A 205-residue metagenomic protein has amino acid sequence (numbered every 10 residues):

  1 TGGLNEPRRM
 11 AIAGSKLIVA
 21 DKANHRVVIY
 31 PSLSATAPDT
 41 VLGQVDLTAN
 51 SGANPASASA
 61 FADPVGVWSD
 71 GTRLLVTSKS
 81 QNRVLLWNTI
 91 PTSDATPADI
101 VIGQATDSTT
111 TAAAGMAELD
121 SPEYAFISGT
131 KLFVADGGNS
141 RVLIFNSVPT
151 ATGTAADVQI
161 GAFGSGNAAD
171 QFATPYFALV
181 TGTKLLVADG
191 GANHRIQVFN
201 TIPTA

Functional and structural regions predicted by a protein language model:
T1-R8, L33-V65, I90-E123, V148-Y176 (+1 more regions): Gly/Pro-rich loop segments of beta-rich domains
M10, P38, T77-S80, I127 (+3 more regions): Intrinsic-disorder/low-complexity detector
K16-V19, R73-V76, K131-V134, K184-A188: Conserved beta-propeller blade signature
K22-A23, S32, K79-S80, T89 (+4 more regions): Short loop/turn segments immediately following the C-termini of beta-strands
H25-I29, T40, N82-L86, I100 (+2 more regions): A short loop-to-beta-strand structural motif that recurs across blades of beta-propeller domains
T181-K184, N193-H194, T201-A205: Thr-biased low-complexity repeat/linker tracts and other Thr-enriched repetitive architectures
